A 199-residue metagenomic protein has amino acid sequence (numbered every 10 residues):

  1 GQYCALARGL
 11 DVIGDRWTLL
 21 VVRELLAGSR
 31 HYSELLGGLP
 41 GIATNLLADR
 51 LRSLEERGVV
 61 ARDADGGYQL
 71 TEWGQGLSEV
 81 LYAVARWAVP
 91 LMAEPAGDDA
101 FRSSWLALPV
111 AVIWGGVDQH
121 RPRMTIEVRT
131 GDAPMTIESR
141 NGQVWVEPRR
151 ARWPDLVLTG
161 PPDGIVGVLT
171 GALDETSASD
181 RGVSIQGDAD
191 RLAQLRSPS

Functional and structural regions predicted by a protein language model:
C4-A43: N-terminal helix-turn-helix DNA-binding core of bacterial DNA-binding proteins
I13-T18, T71-L77: Alpha-helical hinge/cap motifs
L47-R57: Basic amphipathic alpha-helical segments that dock to polyanions
E55-Q69: Beta-hairpin "wing" of winged helix-turn-helix
W73-Q143, A189-S199: Acidic, aliphatic-rich amphipathic alpha-helical segments
A151-S199: C-terminal interaction segments
